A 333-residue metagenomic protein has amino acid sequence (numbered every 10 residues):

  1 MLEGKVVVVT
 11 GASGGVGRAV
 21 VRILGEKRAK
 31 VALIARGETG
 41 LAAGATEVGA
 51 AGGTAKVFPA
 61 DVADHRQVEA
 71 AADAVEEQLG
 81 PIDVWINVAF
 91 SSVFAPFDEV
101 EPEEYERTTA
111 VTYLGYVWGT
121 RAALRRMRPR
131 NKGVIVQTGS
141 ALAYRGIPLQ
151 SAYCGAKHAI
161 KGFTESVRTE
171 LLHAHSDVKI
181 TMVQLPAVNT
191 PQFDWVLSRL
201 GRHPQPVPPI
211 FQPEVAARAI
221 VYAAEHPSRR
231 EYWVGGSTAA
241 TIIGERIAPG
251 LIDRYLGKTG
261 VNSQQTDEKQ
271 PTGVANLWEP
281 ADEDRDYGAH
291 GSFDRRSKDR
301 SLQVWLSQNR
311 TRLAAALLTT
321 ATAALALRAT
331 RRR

Functional and structural regions predicted by a protein language model:
V6, S13-G14: Conserved glycine-rich cofactor-binding loop
A29-A43: Conserved glycine-rich Rossmann-like NAD(P)H-binding loop of the short-chain dehydrogenase/reductase
T39, A60-A70, P102: The beta1-alpha1 cofactor-binding region of Rossmann-like NAD(H)/NADP(H)-dependent oxidoreductases
P96-F97, E101-E106: Substrate-binding pocket helix/loop in short-chain dehydrogenase/reductase
T120, A156: Active-site helix of classical SDR
S140: Residue(s) in the substrate-gating loop at a strand-loop-helix junction that position the organic substrate next
H173-E268: SDR active-site lid
